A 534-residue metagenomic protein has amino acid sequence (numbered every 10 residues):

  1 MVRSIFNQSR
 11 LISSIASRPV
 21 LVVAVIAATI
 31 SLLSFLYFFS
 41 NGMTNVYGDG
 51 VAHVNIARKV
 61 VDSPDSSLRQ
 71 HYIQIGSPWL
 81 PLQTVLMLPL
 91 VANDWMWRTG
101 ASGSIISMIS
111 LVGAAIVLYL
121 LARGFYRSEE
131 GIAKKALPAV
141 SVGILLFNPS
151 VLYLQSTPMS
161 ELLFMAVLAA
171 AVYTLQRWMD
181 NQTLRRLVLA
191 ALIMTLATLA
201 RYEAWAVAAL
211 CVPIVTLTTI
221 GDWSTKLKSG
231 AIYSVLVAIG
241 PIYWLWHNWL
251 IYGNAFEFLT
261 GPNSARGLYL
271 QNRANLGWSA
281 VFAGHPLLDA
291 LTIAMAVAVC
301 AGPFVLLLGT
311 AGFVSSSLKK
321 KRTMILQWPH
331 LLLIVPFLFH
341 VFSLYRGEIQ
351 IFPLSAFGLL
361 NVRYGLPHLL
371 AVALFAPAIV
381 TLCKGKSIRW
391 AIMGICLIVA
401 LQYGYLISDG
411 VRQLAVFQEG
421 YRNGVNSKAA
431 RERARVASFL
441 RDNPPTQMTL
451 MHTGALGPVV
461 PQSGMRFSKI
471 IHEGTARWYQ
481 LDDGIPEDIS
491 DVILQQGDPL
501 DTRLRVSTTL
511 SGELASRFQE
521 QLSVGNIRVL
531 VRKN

Functional and structural regions predicted by a protein language model:
N7, D289-F337, F375-A378: Hydrophobic, aromatic-rich transmembrane alpha-helices and their immediate juxtamembrane boundary segments
V20-A28, I132-A139, L192, A209-P213 (+5 more regions): Signature aromatic-anchored transmembrane alpha helix within multi-pass, membrane-resident enzymes that catalyze glycan
F35, L217, K228-G309, V335-H340: Membrane-lumen/periplasm interface segments of specific transmembrane helices in polyprenyl phosphate-linked
F39-V51, P64-L88, N93: Membrane-proximal lumenal/periplasmic loop motifs of glycosylation machinery
Y47, S150-L163, L456-G457: Short acidic/glycine- and proline-prone juxtamembrane loop motifs at membrane-interface regions of multi-pass membrane
S77, P81-V85, N93-I116, L154 (+2 more regions): Loop-to-helix entry region of an early transmembrane alpha helix in multi-pass inner-membrane enzymes
I105-E129, A170, T174, S317: Transmembrane-helix motifs of polytopic, lipid-linked glycan transferases
A122, C396-L456: Membrane-embedded, lumen/periplasm-facing catalytic core of multi-pass transferases that use lipid-linked donors
